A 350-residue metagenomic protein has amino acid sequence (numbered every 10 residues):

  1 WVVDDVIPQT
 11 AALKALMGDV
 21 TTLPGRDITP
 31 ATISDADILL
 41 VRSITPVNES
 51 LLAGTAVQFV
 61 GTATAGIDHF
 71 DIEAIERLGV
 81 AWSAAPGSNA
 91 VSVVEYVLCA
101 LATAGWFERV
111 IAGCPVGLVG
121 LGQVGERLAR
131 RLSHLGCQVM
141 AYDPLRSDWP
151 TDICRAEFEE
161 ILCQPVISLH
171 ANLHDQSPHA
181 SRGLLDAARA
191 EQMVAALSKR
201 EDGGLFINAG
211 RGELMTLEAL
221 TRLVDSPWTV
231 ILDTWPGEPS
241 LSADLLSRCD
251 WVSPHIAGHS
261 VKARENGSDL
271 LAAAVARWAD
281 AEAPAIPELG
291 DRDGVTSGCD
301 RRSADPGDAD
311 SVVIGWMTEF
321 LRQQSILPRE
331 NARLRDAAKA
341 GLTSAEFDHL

Functional and structural regions predicted by a protein language model:
W1-A36: N-terminal glycine-/charge-rich "phosphate-binding" loop or analogous flexible N-terminal tail
D4-D5, P86, V94, A112-S133: Glycine-rich adenosine-cofactor-binding loop
R26-D27, H134-T151: NAD(P)-binding Rossmann-fold cofactor-contacting core
D37-R109: Phosphate/diphosphate ligand-binding glycine-rich loop within oxidoreductases
V47-N48, R146-A243: Rossmann-like adenosine-cofactor binding region
G54-F59, L78-A81, C137, A195-L205 (+1 more regions): A short helix->loop->beta-strand "cap" motif at the edges of active sites that frequently abuts
V57, I111-V116, A187, G203: Phosphate-coordination loops involved in phosphoryl transfer and adenosine-cofactor binding
A196, G203-L350: Rossmann-like dinucleotide-binding domain for NAD(H)/NADP(H)
